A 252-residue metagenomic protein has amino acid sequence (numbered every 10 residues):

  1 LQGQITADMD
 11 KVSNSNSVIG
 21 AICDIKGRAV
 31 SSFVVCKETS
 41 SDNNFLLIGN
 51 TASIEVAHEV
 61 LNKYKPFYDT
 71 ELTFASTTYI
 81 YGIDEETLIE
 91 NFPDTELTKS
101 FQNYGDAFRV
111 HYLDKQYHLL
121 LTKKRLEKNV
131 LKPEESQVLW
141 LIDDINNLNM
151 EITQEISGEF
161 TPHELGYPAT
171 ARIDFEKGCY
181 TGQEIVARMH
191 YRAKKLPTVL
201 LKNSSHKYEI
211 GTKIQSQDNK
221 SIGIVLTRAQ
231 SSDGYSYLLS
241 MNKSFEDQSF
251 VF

Functional and structural regions predicted by a protein language model:
L1-S31, T39: Acidic, proline/glycine-enriched N-terminal capping motif
Q2-K11, E59-F67, Y191: Short, intrinsically disordered, mixed-charge
A21-K26, E86-Y104, S205-D218: Short amphipathic alpha-helix segments
D24-S41, F175-E176, S204-K207: Active-site beta-strand->loop segment that positions catalytic residues and contacts the acyl thioester
V34-N147: Acidic, low-complexity central loop/insert segments
H118-V199: Anionic-ligand-binding alpha/beta catalytic cores of soluble enzymes and soluble regulatory domains that recognize
L165-A171, A187-F252: Glycine-rich, small/acidic residue-mixed loop/short-helix segments
